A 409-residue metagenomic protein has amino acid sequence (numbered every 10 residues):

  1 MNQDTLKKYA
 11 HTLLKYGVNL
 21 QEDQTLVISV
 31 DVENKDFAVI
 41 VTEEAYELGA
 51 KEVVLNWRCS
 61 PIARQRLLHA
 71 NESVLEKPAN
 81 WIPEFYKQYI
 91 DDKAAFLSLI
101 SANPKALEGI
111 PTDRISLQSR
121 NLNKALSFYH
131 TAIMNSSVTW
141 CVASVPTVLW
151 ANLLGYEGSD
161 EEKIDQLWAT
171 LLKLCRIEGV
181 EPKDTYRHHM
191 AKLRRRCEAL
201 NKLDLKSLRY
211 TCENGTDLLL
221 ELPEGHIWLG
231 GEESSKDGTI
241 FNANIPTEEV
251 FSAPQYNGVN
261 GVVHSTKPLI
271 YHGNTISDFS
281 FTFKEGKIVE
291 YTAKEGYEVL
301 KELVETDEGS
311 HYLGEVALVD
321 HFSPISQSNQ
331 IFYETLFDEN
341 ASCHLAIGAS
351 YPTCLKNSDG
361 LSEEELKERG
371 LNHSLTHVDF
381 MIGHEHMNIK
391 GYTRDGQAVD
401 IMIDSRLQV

Functional and structural regions predicted by a protein language model:
M1-N260, Q397-V399, V409: Active-site bordering "gate/hinge" segments that shape substrate access to catalytic or cofactor-binding pockets
H11, N201-L203, H272-N274, G309 (+2 more regions): Short solvent-exposed loop/turn micro-motifs enriched in small/polar/acidic residues
E33-N34, A102-P104, T147, G215 (+8 more regions): Short, glycine-/Ser/Thr-/acidic-enriched flexible segments
S207-Y210, F279-T282, E385-T393: Short polybasic amphipathic segments
V250-E308: Long, well-ordered mid-to-C-terminal structural blocks that present hydrophobic/aromatic surfaces
G258-N260, I276-D278, E285-I288, H311-E315 (+3 more regions): Active-site lining segments that contact anionic ligands and/or coordinate catalytic metals
E290-D359: Dual-mode signal for accessory low-complexity, basic/Gly-rich regions
E364-V409: Extended hydrophobic packing segments that form well-structured cores
